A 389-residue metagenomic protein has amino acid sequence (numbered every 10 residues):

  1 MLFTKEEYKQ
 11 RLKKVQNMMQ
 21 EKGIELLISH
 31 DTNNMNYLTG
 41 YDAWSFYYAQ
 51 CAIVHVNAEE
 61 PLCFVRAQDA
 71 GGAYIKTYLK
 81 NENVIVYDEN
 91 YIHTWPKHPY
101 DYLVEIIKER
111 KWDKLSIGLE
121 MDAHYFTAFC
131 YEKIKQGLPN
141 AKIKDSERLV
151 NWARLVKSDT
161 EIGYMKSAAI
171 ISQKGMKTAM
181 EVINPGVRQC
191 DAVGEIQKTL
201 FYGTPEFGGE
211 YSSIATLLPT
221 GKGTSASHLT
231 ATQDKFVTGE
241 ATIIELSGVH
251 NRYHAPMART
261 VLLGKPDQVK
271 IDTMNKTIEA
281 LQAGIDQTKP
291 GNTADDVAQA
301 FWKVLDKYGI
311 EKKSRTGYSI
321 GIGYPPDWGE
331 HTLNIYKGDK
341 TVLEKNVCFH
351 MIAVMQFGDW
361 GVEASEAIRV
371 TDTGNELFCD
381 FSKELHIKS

Functional and structural regions predicted by a protein language model:
M1-S389: Active-site neighborhoods and metal-handling regions in enzymes and metal-associated proteins
